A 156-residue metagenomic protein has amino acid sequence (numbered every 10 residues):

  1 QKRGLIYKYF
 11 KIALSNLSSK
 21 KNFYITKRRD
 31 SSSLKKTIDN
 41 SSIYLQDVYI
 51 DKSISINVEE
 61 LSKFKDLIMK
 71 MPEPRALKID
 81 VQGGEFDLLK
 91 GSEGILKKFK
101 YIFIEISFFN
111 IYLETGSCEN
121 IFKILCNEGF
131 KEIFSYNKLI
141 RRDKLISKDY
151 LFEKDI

Functional and structural regions predicted by a protein language model:
Q1-I156: Phosphate/nucleotide-binding beta-alpha loop and adjacent structural elements of enzyme active sites
